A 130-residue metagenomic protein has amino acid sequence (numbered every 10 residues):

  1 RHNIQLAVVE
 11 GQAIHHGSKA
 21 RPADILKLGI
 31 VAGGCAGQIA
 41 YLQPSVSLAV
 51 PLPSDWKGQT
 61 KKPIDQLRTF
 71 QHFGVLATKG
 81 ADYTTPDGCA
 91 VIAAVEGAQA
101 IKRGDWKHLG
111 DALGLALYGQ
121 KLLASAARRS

Functional and structural regions predicted by a protein language model:
R1-S130: Phosphate- and other anionic-substrate recognition elements at nucleic-acid/protein interfaces
